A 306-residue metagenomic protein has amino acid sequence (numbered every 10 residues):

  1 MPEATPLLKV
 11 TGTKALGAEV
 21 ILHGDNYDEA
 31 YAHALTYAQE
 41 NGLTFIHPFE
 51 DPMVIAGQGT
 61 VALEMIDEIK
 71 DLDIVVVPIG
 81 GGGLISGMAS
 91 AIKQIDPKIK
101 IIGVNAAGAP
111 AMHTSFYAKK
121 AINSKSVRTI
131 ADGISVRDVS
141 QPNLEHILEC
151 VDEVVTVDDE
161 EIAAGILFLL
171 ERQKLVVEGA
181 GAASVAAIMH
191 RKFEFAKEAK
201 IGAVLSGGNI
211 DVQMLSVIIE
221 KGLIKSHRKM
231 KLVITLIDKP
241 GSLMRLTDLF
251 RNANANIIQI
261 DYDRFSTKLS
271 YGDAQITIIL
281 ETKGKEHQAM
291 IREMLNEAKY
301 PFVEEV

Functional and structural regions predicted by a protein language model:
E3-I74, I92, N105-I162: Small/polar-residue-rich loop-to-helix segments that shape phosphate-bearing ligand pockets
P6-V10, I55, P78-A89, A109-H113 (+3 more regions): Short glycine/serine/threonine-rich phosphate/pyrophosphate-binding segments that cradle anionic phosphate groups
T13, I46, M65, V75-V76 (+9 more regions): Buried hydrophobic positions in well-ordered alpha/beta secondary-structure cores of metabolic enzymes
E19, K98-K100, K200, N256: Residues at the starts of beta-strands that form the adenosine-phosphate
E50, G80-G83, N105-P110, I130 (+7 more regions): Glycine-rich beta-alpha junction loops
S140-E198: Active-site-adjacent helical/loop segments in soluble small-molecule enzymes
K200-S206, M230: Helical hairpin unit composed of two closely spaced alpha helices linked by a short loop
M214-V306: A conserved regulatory-domain signal marking ACT and ACT-like small-molecule sensing domains and adjacent regulatory
